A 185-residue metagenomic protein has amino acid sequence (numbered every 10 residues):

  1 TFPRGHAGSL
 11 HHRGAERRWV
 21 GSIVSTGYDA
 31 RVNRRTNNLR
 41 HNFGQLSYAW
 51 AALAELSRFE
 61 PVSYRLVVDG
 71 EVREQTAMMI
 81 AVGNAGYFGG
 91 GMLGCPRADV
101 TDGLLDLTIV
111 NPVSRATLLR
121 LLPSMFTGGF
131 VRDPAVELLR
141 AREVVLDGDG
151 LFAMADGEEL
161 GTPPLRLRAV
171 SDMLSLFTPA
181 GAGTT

Functional and structural regions predicted by a protein language model:
T1-M78: Catalytic core of DAGKc-family lipid kinases
A15, V68, V72-E74, D99 (+1 more regions): ATP/nucleoside-binding phosphotransfer catalytic cores, i.e., glycine-rich phosphate-binding loops
S25, D29, A81-P96, E159: Glycine-rich phosphate/pyrophosphate-binding beta-alpha loops
D29-V32, E74-T76, F88-G91, R115-L118: Short acidic/glycine-rich loop or secondary-structure boundary segments that cap or lie
N37-H41, R58, A85, R115 (+2 more regions): Generic secondary-structure signature for well-ordered alpha-helical cores
R40-S47, G90-G91, P96-T117: Gly/Ser/Thr-rich active-site loops/lids in small-molecule metabolic enzymes that frequently grip phosphoryl groups
E60-V62, T76-M78, T101-L105, R140-R142: A generic structural signal for short beta-strands and their flanking turns/coil linkers
